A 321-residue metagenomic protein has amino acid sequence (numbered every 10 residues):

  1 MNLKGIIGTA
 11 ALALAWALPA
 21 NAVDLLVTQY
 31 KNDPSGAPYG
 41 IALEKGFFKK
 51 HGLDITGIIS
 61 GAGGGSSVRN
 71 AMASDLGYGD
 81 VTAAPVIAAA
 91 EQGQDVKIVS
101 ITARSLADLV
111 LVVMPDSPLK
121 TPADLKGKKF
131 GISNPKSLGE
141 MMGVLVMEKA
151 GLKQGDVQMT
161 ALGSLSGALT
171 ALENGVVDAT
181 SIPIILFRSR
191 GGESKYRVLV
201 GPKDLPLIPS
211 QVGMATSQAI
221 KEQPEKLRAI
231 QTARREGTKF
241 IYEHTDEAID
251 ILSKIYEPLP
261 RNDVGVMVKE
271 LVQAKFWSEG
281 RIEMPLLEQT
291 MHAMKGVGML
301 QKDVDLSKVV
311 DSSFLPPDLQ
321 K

Functional and structural regions predicted by a protein language model:
M1-I7: Bacterial N-terminal signal peptides that target proteins for export
T9-A10, A20: Cleavable N-terminal signal peptides
W16-A22: Sec/Tat signal peptide C-region and signal peptidase I cleavage site
V23-K153, M159-S164, A168-A171, D178-I184 (+2 more regions): Short, glycine-/small- and polar/acidic-enriched structural segments that line small-molecule recognition paths
T56-I58, V266-V272, V304-P316: Short linear loop/turn motifs
S166-Y256: Pocket-lining segment of extracytoplasmic ligand-binding domains
K221-Q301: Secondary-structure end/capping motifs
M291-K321: Conserved C-terminal helix/tail region of periplasmic/extracytoplasmic solute-binding proteins
